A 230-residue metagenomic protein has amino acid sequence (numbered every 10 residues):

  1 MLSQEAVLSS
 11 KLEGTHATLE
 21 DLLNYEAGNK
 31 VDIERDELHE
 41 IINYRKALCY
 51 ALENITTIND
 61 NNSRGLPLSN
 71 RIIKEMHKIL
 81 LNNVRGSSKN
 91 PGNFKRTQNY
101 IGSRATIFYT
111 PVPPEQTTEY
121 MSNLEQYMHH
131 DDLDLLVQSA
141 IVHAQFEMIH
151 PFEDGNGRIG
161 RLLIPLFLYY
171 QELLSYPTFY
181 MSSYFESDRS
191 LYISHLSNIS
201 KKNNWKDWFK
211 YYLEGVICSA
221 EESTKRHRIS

Functional and structural regions predicted by a protein language model:
M1-S230: FIC/Doc superfamily catalytic core
